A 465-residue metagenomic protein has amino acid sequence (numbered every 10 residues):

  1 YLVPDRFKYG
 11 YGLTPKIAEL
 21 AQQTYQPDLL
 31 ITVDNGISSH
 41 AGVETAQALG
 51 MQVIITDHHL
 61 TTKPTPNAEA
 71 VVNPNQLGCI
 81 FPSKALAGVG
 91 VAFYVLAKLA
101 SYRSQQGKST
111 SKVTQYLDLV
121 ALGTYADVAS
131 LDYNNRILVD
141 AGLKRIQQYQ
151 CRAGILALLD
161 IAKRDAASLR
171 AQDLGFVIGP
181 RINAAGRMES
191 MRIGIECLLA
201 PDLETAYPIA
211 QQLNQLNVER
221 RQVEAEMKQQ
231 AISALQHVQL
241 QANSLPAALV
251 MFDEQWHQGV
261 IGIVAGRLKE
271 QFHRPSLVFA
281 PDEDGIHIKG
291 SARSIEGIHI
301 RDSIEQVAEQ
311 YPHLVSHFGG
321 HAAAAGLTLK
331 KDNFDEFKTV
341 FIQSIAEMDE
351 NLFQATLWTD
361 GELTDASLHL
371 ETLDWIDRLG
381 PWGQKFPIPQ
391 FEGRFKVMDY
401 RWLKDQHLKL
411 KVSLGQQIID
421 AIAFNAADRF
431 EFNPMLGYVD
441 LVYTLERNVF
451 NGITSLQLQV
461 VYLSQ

Functional and structural regions predicted by a protein language model:
Y1-L29, L49, S101-E336, W358 (+2 more regions): Hydrophobic helix-and-loop "lid/oligomerization" segment in the mid-to-C-terminal part of catalytic domains
V3-F7, N35-G36, H58-T61, A70 (+3 more regions): Short, ordered loop/turn segments at secondary-structure junctions
T32-G42, Q258-I263: Short glycine/serine/threonine-rich phosphate/pyrophosphate-binding segments that cradle anionic phosphate groups
P64-Q105, V113-Y125, G320: Short alpha-helices
Q310-V315, Q343-N351: A common structural junction motif
G361-F424: Accessory interdomain/linker segments of ATP-dependent helicases and helicase-like nucleic-acid enzymes that mediate
A427-V442: Short nucleic-acid-contacting surface segments enriched for D/E, G, S/T with interspersed K/R
N451-Q465: OB-fold/S1-family single-stranded nucleic acid-binding modules
